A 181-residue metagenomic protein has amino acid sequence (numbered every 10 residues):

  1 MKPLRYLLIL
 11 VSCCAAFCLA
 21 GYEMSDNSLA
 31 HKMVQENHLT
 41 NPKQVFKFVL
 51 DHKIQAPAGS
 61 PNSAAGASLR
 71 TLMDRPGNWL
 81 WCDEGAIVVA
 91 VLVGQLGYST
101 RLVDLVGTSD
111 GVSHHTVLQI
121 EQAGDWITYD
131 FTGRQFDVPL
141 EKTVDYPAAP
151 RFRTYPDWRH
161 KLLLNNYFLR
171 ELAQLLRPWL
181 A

Functional and structural regions predicted by a protein language model:
R5-G21: Hydrophobic membrane-insertion alpha-helices, especially the h-region of bacterial N-terminal signal peptides
G21-P76, L80, Q174: Secondary-structure boundary elements
K43, K47, I87-G94, R170: Solvent-exposed, polar/charged alpha-helical surfaces in well-ordered, non-transmembrane soluble domains, broadly
V49-P57, V89, L96-G97, N166 (+1 more regions): Sec/Tat-exported extracytoplasmic proteins
L69, A123-A181: Active-site rim recognition segments
P76-I87, D104: Surface-exposed acidic loop/strand-edge motifs in secreted or periplasmic proteins that form small linear binding
I87-P150: Hydrophobic/aromatic-rich core segments of domains that either
